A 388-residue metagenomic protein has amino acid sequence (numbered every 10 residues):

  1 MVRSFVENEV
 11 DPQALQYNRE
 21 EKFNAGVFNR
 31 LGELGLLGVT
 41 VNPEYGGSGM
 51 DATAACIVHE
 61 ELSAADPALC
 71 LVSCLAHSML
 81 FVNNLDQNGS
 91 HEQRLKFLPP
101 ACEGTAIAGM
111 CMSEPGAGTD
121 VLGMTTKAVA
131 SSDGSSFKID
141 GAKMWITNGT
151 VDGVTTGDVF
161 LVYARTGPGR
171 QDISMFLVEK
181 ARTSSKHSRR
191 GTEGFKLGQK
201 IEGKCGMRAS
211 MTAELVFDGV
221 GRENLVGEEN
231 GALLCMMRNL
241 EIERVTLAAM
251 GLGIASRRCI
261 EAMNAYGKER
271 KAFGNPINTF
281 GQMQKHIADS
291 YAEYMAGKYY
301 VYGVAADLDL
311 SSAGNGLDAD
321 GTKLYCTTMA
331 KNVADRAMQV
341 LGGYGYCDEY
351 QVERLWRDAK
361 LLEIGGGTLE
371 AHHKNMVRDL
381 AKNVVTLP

Functional and structural regions predicted by a protein language model:
M1-A65, L75, N88-Q93, P100-T105 (+5 more regions): Alpha-helical interface subdomain recognition
G47-M50, T119, H187-R189, V226-N230: Cytochrome P450 core scaffold surrounding the K-helix E-X-X-R motif and the conserved "meander" helix-loop region
P67-N83, C102-A117, A142-F160: FAD-binding core of FAD-dependent oxidoreductases, characterized by glycine-rich FAD pyrophosphate-binding loops
G116-T119, T150-G153, R165-G167, G203-M211: Short Gly/Pro-enriched turn/cap motifs at secondary-structure boundaries
T126-A130: A structural signal for short hydrophobic beta-strand segments in well-ordered beta-sheet cores
S135-S136, D140-F195: A short core secondary-structure module
S184-V220: Flexible, small-/acidic-enriched active-site or ligand-binding loops
L215-C235: Long, acidic (Asp/Glu-rich), low-complexity accessory segments flanking structured domains
